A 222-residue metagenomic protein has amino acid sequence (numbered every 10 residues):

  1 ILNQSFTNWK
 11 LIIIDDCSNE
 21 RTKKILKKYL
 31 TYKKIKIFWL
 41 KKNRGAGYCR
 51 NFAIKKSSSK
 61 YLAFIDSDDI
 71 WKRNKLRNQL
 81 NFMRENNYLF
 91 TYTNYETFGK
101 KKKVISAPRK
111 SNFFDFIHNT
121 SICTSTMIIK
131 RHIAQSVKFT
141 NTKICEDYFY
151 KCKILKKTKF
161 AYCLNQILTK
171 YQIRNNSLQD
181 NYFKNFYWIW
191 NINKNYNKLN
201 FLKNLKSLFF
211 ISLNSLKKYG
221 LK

Functional and structural regions predicted by a protein language model:
I1-N8: Short, acidic, metal-binding catalytic loop of nucleotide-sugar glycosyltransferases
D15-K24, K42, D66: A conserved acidic beta->alpha catalytic loop
E20-K28, I70, N74: Acidic helix N-cap motif at the loop->helix transition within catalytic regions of sugar-transfer enzymes
L40-S57, N78: Glycine-rich, basic loop-to-helix element that forms the pyrophosphate-binding segment of sugar-nucleotide handling
L62: Short aromatic/hydrophobic "clamp" motif used to bind/position activated sugar donors
D66-I70, N94: The conserved acidic donor/metal-binding loop of glycosyltransferases
N74-V104: Conserved donor NDP-sugar-binding/catalytic core segment of glycosyltransferases
K110-W188: Conserved nucleotide-sugar donor-binding catalytic segment
